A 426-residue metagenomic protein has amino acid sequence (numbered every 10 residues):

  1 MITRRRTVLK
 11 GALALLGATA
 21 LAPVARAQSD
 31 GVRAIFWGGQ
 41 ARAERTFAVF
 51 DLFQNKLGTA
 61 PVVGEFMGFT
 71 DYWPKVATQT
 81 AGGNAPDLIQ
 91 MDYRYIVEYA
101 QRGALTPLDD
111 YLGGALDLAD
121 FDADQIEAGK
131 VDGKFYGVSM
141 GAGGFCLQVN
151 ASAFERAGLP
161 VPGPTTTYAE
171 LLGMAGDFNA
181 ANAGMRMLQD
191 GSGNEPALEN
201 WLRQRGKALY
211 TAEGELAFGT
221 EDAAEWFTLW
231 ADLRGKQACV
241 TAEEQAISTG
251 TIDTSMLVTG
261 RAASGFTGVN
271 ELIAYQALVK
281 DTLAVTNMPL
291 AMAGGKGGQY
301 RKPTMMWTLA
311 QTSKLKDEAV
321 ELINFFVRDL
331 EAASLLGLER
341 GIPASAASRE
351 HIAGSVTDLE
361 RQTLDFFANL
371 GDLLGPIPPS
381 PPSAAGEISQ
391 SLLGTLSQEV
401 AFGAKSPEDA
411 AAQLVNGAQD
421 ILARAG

Functional and structural regions predicted by a protein language model:
I2-E98, A115-A119, V161, A246-I247 (+5 more regions): Conserved N-terminal structural module of periplasmic/extracytoplasmic solute-binding proteins
D51, N55-K56, A60, A157 (+5 more regions): Extracytoplasmic/periplasmic substrate-recognition and gating elements
D87, D117-A153, R186, G295-Q299 (+1 more regions): A structural signal for short loop-to-beta-strand junctions that line the ligand-binding cleft of periplasmic/secreted
Y93-C146, A284-T286, V356, G371: Hinge/lid segment of periplasmic solute-binding proteins
Y136-M140, F145, A169-A224, A262: Extracytoplasmic/periplasmic solute-binding protein
M174-G176, E215-A246: Glycine-centered hinge/linker elements that transmit conformational signals in sensory and ligand-binding systems
L272-I273, M305, L309-E387, R424-G426: Mature extracytoplasmic/periplasmic domains
L364-G417: C-terminal capping/gating helix-and-loop segments adjacent to ligand/active sites or protein-protein/ligand interfaces
